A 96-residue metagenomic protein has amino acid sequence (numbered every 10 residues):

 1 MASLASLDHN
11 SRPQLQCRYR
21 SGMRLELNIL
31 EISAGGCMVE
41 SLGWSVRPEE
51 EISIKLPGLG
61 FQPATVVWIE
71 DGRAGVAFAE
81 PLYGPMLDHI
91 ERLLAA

Functional and structural regions predicted by a protein language model:
M1-A96: Structured alpha-helical
